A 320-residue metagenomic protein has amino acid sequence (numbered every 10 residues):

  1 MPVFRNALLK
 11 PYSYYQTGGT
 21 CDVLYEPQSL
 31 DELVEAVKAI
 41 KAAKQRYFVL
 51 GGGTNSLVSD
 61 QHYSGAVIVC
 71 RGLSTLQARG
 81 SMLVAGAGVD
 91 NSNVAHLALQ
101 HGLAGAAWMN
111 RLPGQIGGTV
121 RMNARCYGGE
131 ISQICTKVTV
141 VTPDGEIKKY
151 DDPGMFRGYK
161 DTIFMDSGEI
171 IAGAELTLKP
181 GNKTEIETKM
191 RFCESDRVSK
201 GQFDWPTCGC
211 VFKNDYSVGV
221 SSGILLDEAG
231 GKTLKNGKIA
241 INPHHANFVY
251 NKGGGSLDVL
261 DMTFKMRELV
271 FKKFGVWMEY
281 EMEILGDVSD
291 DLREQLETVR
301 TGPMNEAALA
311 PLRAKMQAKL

Functional and structural regions predicted by a protein language model:
M1-V120, R125-C126: Anion-binding (especially nucleotide phosphate/pyrophosphate-binding) glycine-rich loop and adjoining beta-alpha core
F4, S56, V141-L320: Phosphate/pyrophosphate- and phosphate-bearing ligand-binding catalytic cores of soluble enzymes
C21, S64, T136, G168-A172 (+1 more regions): A generic structural signal for short beta-strands and their flanking turns/coil linkers
L24, V84, K137-T139, G173-E175: Beta-strand secondary-structure signal
A43, L50-G52, I134, W205-P206 (+1 more regions): Short, basic and Ser/Thr-rich N-terminal targeting/leader segments
S74-L76, T136-V140: Short polybasic amphipathic segments
A104, I134, P153-M155: Short beta-strand or tight-loop elements that sit immediately N-terminal to catalytic metal-binding acidic residues
E130-S132: Short loop/turn motifs at secondary-structure junctions and domain boundaries
